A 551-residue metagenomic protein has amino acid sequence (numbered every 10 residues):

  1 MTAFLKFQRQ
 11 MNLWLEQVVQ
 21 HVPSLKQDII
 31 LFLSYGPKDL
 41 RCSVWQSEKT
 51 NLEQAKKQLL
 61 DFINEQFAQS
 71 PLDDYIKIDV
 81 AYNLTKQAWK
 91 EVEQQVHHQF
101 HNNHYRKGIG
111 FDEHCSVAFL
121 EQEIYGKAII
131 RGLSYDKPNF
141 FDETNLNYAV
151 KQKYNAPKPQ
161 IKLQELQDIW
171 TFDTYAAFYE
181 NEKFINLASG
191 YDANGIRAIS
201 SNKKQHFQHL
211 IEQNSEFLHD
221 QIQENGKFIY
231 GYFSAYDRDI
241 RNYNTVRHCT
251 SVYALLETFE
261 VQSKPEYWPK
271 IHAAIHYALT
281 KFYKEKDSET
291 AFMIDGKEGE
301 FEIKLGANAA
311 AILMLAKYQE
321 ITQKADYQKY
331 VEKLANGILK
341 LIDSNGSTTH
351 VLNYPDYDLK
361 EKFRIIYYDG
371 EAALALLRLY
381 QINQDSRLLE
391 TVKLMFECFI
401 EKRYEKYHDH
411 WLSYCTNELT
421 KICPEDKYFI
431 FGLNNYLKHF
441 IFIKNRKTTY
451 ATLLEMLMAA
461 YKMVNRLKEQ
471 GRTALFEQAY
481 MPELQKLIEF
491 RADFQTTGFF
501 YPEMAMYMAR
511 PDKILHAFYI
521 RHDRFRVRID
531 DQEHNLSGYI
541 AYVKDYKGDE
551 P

Functional and structural regions predicted by a protein language model:
M1, S34, K38, I312 (+3 more regions): Membrane-proximal envelope and lipid/glycan-remodeling enzymes
T2-E48: Charged, amphipathic alpha-helical stretches
E48-H209: Extended, non-transmembrane interaction/recognition domains
Q160-I161, H209-K227, P269-E289, K329-T349 (+3 more regions): Long, well-ordered core segments of solenoidal/helical folds
G190-K204, C249-P265, A310-K324, E371-Q384 (+3 more regions): Well-ordered alpha-helical scaffold segments within catalytic/enzyme domains
H206, N242-A254, F301-L313, F363-L374 (+7 more regions): Aromatic- and histidine-enriched alpha-helix N-cap/loop-to-helix transition segments that scaffold the rims
E216, Q221-T250, A254-L379, L389 (+3 more regions): Extended ligand-binding groove/face enriched in aromatic
Y243, P424-K427, G432, F442-P551: CBM-like carbohydrate-recognition segments
